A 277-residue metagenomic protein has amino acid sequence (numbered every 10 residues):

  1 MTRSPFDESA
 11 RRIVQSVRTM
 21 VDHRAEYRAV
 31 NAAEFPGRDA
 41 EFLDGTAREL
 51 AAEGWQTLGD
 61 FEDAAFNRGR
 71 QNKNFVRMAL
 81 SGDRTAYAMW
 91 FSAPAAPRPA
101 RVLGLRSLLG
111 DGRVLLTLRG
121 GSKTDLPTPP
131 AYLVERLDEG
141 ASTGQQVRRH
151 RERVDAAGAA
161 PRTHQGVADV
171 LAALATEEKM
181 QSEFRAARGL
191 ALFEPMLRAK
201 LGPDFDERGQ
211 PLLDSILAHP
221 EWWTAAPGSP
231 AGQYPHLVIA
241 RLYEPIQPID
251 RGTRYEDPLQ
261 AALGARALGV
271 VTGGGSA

Functional and structural regions predicted by a protein language model:
T2-G69: N-terminal topogenic membrane-targeting module
T19, Y27, A47, Q71 (+4 more regions): Alpha-helical protein-protein interaction elements
D39-G202: Structured extramembrane domains adjacent to transmembrane segments
A156-A277: A eukaryote-biased signal for long
